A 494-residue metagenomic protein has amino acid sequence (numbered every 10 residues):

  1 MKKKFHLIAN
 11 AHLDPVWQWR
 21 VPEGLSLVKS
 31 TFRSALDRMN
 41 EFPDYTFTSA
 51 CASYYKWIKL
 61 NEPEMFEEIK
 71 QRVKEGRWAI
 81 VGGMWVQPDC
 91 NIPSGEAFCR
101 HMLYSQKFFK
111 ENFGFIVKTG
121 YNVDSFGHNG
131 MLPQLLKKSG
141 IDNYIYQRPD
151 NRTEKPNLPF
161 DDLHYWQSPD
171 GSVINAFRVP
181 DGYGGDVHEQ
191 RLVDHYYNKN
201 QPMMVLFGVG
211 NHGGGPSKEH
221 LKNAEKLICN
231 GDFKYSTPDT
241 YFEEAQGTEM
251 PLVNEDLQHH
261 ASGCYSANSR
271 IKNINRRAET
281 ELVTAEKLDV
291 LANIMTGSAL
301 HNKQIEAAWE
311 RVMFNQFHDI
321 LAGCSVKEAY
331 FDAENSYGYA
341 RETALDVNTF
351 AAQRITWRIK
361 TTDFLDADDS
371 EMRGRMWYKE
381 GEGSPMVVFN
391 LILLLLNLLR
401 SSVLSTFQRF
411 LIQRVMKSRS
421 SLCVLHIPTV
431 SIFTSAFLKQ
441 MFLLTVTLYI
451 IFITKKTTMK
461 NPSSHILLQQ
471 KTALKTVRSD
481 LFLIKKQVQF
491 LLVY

Functional and structural regions predicted by a protein language model:
M1-L391, L438-M441, T445-L448, L481 (+1 more regions): Catalytic-domain carbohydrate-binding cleft regions of carbohydrate-active enzymes
N157-D162, S401-Q408, I466-K471, K486-L491: A short, compositionally biased
P159, L404-S435, P462: Solvent-exposed beta-strand/loop surfaces of large extracellular or lumenal domains
S172, M416, V477-S479: Well-ordered beta-strand scaffold positions
V387-L411: Surface-exposed beta-strand/loop patches in extracellular or lumenal glycoproteins
N397, S435-Q440: Exposed aromatic-hydrophobic patches
F410, V430-I432, L443, L483 (+1 more regions): Catalytic core of carbohydrate-active enzymes
I453-Y494: Beta-strand-rich N-terminal accessory domains
